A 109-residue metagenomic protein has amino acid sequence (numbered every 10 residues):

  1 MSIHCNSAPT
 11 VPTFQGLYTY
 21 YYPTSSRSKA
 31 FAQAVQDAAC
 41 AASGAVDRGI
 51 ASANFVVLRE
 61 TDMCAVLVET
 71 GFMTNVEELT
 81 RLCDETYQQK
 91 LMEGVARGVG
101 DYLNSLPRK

Functional and structural regions predicted by a protein language model:
S2-K109: Active-site-proximal helix/loop segments of hydrolytic enzymes
